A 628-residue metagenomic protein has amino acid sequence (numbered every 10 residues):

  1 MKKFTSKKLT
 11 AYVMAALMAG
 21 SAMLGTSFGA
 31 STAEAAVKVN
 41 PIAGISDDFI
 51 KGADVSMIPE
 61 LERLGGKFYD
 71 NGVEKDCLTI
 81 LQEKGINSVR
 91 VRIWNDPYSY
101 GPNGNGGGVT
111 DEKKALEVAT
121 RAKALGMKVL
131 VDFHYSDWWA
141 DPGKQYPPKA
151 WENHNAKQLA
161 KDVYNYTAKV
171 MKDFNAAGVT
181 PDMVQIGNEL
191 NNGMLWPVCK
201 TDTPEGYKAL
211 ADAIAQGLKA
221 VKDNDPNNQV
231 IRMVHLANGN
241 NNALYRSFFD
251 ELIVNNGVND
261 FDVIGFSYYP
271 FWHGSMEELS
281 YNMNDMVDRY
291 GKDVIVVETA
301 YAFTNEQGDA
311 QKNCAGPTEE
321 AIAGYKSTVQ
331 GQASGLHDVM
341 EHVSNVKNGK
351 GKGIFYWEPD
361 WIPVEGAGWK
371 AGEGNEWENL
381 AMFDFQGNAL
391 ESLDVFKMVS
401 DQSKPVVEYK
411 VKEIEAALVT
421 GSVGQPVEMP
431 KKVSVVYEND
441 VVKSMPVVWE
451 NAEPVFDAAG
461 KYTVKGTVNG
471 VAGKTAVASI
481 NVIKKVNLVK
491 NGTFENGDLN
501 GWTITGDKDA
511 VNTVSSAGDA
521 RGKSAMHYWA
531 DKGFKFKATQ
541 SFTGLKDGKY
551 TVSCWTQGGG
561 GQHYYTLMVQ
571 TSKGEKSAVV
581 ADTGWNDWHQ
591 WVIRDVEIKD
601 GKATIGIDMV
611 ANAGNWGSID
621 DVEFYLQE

Functional and structural regions predicted by a protein language model:
V39-V55, I483-D507: Extracellular carbohydrate-recognition regions
A53, T120, V131, F494 (+4 more regions): Extra-cytoplasmic beta-strand recognition segments
D76, E495-H527, D531-K532: Extracellular glycan-recognition surfaces and repeat-rich motifs
I80-I231, H235-G239: Substrate-binding cleft and catalytic face of glycoside hydrolase catalytic domains, especially the flexible beta-alpha
D285, T304-D338, H342, V346-K350 (+1 more regions): Aromatic-rich peripheral "rim/lid" segments of glycoside hydrolase catalytic domains that contact and position glycan
V407-V441: Solvent-exposed, low-complexity, repeat-rich "mucin-like" stalks and linkers
D440-K474, A478-S479: Serine/threonine-rich, repeat-prone extracellular segments and beta-strand-based repeat modules of secreted/surface
S572-K602, N612-G614: Extracellular carbohydrate recognition and processing domains and analogous Trp-centered ligand-binding platforms
